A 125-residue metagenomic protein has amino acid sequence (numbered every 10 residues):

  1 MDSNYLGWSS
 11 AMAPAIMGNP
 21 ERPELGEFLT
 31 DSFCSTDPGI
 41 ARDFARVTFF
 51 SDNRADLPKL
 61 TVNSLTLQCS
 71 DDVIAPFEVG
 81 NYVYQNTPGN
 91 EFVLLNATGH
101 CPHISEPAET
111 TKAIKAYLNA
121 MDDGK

Functional and structural regions predicted by a protein language model:
D2-K59: Conserved alpha/beta-hydrolase catalytic His-Asp/Glu region
M12, A45, V83, T110 (+2 more regions): Hydrophobic "lid"/C-terminal helical patch of Rossmann-like NAD(P)-dependent dehydrogenase/epimerase domains
P58-T61, N86-T87: Short, conserved loop/helix-junction motifs that constitute active-site signature segments in enzyme catalytic cores
L60, T66-Q68, D72: Short beta-strand/loop motif that positions the catalytic acidic residue of the alpha/beta-hydrolase fold
V73-V79: Conserved alpha/beta-hydrolase "acid-adjacent" motif
N81-N90: Active-site-adjacent alpha-helix of alpha/beta-hydrolase-fold enzymes
G89-K125: Catalytic active-site module of serine/aspartate enzymes centered on a nucleophile-bearing elbow/loop
